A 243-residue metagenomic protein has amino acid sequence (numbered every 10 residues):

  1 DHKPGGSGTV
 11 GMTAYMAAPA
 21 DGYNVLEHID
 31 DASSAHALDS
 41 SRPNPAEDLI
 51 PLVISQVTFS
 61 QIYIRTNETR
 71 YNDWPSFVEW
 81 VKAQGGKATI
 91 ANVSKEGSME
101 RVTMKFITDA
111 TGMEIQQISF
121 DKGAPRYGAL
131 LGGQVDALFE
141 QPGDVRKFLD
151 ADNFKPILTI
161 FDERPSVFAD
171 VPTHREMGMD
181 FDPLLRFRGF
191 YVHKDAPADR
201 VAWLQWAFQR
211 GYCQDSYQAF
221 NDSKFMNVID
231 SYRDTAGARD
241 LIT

Functional and structural regions predicted by a protein language model:
D1-T13: Early extracytoplasmic/lumenal segment of secretory-pathway proteins
T9-M12, S34, R126-Y127, V145: Short, hydrophobic alpha-helical packing/hinge segments within bilobed ligand-binding/sensory domains
A14-N24, H36-P125, E176, F187-D222: Hinge/capping helix and adjacent helix->loop/strand transition within the periplasmic-binding protein
G22-L26, Q61, D136-A137, P156: Short, Asp-centered acidic motifs that coordinate Mg2+ and/or phosphate in catalytic or ligand-binding sites
D30, T66, Q141-G143, F161 (+1 more regions): Short secondary-structure boundary segments
S40-A46, E163-F181: Small-residue (glycine/proline)-centered packing/hinge motifs flanked by hydrophobic/aromatic residues
K87, A91-V171: Ligand-binding pocket segment of bilobal, Venus flytrap-like solute-binding proteins
D234-T243: Extracellular/periplasmic bilobal clamshell ligand-binding domains
